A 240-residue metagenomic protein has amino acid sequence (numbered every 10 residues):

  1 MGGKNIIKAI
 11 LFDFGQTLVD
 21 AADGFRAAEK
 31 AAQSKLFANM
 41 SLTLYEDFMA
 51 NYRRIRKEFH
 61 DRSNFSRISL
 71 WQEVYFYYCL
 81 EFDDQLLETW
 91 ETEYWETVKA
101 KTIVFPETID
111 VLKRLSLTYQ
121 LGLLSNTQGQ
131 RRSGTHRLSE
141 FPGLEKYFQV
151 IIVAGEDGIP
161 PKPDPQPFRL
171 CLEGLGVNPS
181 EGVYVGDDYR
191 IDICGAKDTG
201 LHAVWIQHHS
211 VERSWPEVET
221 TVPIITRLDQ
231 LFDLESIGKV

Functional and structural regions predicted by a protein language model:
M1-I10, A22-D23, A38-N39, I109 (+2 more regions): Asp-based, Mg2+/Mn2+-dependent phosphohydrolase catalytic module
G3-P106, D110, L117: N-terminal helical cap/lid subdomain that shapes the substrate entry/recognition surface in HAD-like hydrolases
